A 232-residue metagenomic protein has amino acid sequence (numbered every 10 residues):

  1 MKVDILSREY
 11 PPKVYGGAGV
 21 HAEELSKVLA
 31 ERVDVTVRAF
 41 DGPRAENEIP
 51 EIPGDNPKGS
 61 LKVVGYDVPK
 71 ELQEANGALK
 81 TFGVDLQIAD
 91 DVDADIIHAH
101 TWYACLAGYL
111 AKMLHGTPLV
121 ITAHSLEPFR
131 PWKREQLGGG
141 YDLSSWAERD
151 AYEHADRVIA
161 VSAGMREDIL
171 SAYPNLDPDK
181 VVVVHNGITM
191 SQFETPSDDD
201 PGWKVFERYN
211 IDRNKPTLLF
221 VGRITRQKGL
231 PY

Functional and structural regions predicted by a protein language model:
M1-P53: N-terminal subdomain of nucleotide-sugar transferases
D4, D212-K228: Conserved donor-binding/catalytic core segment of Leloir-type glycosyltransferases
D55-V92, E135-Q136: A short, charged, and often flexible helix/loop element on the N-terminal side of the glycosyltransferase catalytic
I97-H98, E153-A163: A short beta-strand/loop micro-motif in the catalytic core of glycosyltransferases that engages the nucleotide-sugar
A99-A104, A123: Short His-centered aromatic/hydrophobic patch
T117-V120, P128-D150, E167: Nucleotide-sugar donor phosphate/pyrophosphate-binding loop at the beta->alpha transition of glycosyltransferases
G164, G187: Carbohydrate-associated surface elements
E194-I211: A short helix/loop element that forms part of the nucleotide-sugar donor recognition site in Leloir-type
